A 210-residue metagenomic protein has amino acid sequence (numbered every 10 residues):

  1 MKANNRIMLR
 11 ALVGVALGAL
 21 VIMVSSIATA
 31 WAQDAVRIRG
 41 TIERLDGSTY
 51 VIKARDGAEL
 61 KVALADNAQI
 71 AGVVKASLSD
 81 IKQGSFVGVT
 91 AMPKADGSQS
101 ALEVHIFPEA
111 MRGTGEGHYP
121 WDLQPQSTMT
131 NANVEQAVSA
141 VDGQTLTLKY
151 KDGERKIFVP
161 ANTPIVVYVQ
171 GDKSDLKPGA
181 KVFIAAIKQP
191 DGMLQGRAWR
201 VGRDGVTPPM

Functional and structural regions predicted by a protein language model:
K2, R6-I7, A11, V21-M210: Short, flexible, surface-exposed loop segments at domain boundaries
